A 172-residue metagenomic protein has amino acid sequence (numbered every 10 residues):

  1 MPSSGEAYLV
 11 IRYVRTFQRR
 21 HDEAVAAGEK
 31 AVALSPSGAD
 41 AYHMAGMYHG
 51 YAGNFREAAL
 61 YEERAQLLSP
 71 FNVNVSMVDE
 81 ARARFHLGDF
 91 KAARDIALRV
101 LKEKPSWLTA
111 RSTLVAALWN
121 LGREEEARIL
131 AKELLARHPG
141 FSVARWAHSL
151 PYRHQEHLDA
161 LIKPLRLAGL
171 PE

Functional and structural regions predicted by a protein language model:
M1-S3, P36, P70-F71, P105 (+1 more regions): Short coil turns that delineate tetratricopeptide repeat
G5-E6, A39-D40, N72-N74, L108-T109 (+1 more regions): Helix-start (N-cap) detector for alpha-helical repeat units in TPR-like alpha-solenoids, especially tetratricopeptide
I11, A45, E80, L114 (+1 more regions): Structural register within alpha-helical repeat arrays
F17-K30, Y51-R64, L87-I96, R123-L130: Structural signature of tandem alpha-helical TPR/SEL1-like repeats, specifically the intra-repeat loop/turn
K30-A33, R64-L67, L101-K102, L135-A136: Conserved structural position within tetratricopeptide repeats
W119-S142: TPR/TPR-like (Sel1-like) alpha-helical repeat modules
G140-E172: Terminal, low-structured helical/coil segments at or just beyond the last alpha-helical repeat
